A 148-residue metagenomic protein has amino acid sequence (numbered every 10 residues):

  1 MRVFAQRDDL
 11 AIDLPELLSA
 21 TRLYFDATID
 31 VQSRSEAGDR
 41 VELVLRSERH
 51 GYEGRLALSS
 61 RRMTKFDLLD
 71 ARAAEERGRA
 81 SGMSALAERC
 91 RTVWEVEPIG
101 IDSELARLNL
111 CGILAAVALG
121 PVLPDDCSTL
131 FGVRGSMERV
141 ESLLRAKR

Functional and structural regions predicted by a protein language model:
M1-R148: Acidic (Asp/Glu-rich) sequence patches and key acidic residues that form negatively charged surfaces used
